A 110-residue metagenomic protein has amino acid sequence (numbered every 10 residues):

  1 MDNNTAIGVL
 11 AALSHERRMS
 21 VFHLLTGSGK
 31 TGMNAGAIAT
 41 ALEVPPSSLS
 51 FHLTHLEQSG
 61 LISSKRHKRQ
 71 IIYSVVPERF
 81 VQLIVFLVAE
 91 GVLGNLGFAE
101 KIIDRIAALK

Functional and structural regions predicted by a protein language model:
M1-T5, T26-G27, V81-K110: Amphipathic alpha-helical dimerization/coiled-coil segments that flank or bridge DNA-binding/regulatory modules
N4-P45, H67-F80: N-terminal helix-turn-helix DNA-binding core of bacterial DNA-binding proteins
T40, E57-Q58: Alpha-helical residues within the helix-turn-helix
P45, S50-H52: Short coil turns linking two alpha-helices in DNA-binding domains
K65-R66, L96: A generic structural-conservation signal
